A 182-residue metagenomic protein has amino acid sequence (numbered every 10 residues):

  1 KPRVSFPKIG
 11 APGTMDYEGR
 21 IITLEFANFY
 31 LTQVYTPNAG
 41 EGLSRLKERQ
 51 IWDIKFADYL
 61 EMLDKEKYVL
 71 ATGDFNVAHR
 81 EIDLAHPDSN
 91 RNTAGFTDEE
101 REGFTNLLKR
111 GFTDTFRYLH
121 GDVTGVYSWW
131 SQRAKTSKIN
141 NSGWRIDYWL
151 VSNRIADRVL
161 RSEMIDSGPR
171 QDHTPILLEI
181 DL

Functional and structural regions predicted by a protein language model:
K1-A39: Structured beta-strand-rich core segments of catalytic domains in phosphoester-bond hydrolases
K1-S5, A134-D157: Conserved beta strand-loop-helix elements of the APE1-like EEP
I9-A11, D114-T124, S162-D166: Acidic carboxylate-rich catalytic motifs and surrounding loops in phosphoryl-/glycosyl-chemistry enzymes
A11-T14, P37-D53, D88-T93: Surface-exposed cleft-lining segments at the edges of enzyme active sites
E18-T23, R145-D147, H173-L177: Short hydrophobic/aromatic beta-strand or adjacent loop that forms the aromatic wall/cage of a ligand/substrate-binding
L24-A27, S152-N153, L178-L182: Active-site beta-strand termini and strand-to-loop segments that position acidic
W52-S142, I146: Metal-dependent phosphoesterases centered on the DNase I-like endonuclease/exonuclease/phosphatase
L160-L182: Surface polyanion/phosphate-binding segment centered on an Asp-His-Pro turn
